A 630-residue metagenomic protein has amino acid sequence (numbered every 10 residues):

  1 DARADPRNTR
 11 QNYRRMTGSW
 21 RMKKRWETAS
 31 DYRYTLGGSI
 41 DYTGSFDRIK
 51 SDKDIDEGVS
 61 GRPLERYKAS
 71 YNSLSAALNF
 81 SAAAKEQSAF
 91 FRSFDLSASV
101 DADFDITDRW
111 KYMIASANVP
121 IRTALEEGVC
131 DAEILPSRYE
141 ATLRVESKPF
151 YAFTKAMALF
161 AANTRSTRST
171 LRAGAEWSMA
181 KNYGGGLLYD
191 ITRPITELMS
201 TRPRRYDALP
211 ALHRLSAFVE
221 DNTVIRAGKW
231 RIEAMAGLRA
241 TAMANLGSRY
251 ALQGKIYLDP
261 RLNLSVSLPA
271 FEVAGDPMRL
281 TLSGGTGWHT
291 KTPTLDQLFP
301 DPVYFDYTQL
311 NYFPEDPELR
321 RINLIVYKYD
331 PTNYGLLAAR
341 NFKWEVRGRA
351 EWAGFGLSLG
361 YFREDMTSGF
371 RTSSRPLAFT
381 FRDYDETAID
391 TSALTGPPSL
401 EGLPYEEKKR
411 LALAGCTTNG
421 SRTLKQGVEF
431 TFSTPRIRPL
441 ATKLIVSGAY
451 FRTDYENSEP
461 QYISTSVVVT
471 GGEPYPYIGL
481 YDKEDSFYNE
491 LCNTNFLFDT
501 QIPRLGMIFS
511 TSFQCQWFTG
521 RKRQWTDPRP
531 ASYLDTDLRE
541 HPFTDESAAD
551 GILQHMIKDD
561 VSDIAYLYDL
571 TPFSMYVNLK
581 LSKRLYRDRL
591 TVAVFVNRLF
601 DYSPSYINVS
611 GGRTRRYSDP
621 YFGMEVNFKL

Functional and structural regions predicted by a protein language model:
A2-A4, I40-R48, A84, V100-I106 (+16 more regions): Transmembrane beta-strands of outer-membrane beta-barrel pores
A2-R10, F46-R66, T107-A117, G184-T192 (+7 more regions): Outer-membrane beta-barrel translocator domains and adjoining extracellular loop/strand segments of Gram-negative
R14-W20, N72-L78, F150-A158, H213-V219 (+10 more regions): Hydrophobic, lipid-facing positions within transmembrane beta-strands of outer-membrane proteins
S19-D47, G61-R249, G427-E429: Face-selective signature of the C-terminal outer-membrane beta-barrel domain
R25-T35, A83-L96, F160-T170, V224-I232 (+6 more regions): Short loop/turn motifs that connect adjacent beta-strands in outer-membrane beta-barrel proteins
P149-Y151, E176, A208-G356, G360-D365: Structural signature of Gram-negative outer-membrane beta-barrels, strongest in the C-terminal barrel of TonB-dependent
A227-I232, D383-T526: Gram-negative outer-membrane beta-barrel transporters
T290, M366, S374, Q514-D560 (+2 more regions): C-terminal beta-signal and adjacent terminal beta-strands/loops of Gram-negative outer-membrane beta-barrel proteins
